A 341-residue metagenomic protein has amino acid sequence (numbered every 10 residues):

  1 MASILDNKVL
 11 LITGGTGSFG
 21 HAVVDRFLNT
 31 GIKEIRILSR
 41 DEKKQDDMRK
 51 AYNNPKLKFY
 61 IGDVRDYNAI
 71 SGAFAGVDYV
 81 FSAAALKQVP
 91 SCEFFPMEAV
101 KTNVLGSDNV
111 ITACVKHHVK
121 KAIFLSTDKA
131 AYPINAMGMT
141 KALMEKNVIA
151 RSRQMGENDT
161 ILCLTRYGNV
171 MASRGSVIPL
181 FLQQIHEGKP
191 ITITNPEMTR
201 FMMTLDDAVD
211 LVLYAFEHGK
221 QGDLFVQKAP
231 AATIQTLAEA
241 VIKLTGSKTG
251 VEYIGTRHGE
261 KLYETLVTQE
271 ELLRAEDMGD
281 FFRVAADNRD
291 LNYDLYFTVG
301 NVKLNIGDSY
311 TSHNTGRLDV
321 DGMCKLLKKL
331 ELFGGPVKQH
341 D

Functional and structural regions predicted by a protein language model:
K8-T30: N-terminal Rossmann NAD(P)H-binding glycine-rich loop of SDR-like oxidoreductase domains
T13, F74-A83, F124: Rossmann-fold scaffold of SDR-type NAD(P)-dependent oxidoreductases
I32-K44: Conserved glycine-rich Rossmann-like NAD(P)H-binding loop of the short-chain dehydrogenase/reductase
S39, I61, K101, N195 (+1 more regions): Conserved residues in the N-terminal Rossmann fold of short-chain dehydrogenase/reductase
K58-Y79: Conserved Rossmann-fold cofactor-binding substructure of NAD(P)-dependent oxidoreductases
F59, A99, A122, L162-T165: Hydrophobic/aromatic anchor residues within beta-strands of the central parallel beta-sheet of Rossmann-like
S82, L86-A142, A150: Conserved Rossmann-fold NAD(P)-dependent oxidoreductase catalytic core, especially the SDR/UDP-sugar
K146, A150-D341: Strand-loop microenvironment adjacent to phosphate/nucleotide-handling motifs in alpha/beta enzyme folds
